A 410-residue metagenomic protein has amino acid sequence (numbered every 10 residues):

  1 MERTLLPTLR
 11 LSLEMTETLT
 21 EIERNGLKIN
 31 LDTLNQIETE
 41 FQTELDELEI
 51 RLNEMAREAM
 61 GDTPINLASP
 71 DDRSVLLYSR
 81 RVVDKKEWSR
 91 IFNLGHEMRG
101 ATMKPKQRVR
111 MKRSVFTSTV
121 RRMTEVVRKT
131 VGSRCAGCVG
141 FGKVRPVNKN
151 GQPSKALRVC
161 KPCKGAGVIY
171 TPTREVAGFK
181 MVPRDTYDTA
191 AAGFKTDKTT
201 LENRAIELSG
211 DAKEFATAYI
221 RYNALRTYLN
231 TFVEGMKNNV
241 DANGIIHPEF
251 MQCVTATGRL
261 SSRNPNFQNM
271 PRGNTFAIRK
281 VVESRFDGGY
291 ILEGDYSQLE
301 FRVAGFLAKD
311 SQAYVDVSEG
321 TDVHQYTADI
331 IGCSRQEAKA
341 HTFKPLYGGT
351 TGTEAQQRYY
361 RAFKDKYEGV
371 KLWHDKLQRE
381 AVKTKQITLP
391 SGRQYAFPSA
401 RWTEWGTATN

Functional and structural regions predicted by a protein language model:
M1-G273, F286-Y290, Q357, R361 (+2 more regions): Conserved "right-hand" nucleotidyltransferase catalytic core of DNA-directed polymerases
E2-S12, S297, I330-A338: Structural motif
T16-T20, R302, Y326, A340-L346: Contiguous, well-ordered alpha-helical segments that form the cores/surfaces of helical PPI scaffolds
I22-E23, E337-A362: A structured phosphate/pyrophosphate-recognition subdomain
R81-K85, S311, L346-T350: Short alpha-helix boundary/capping elements
T117, V127, L307-A308, C333-G348: Amphipathic, charged-and-aliphatic alpha-helical interface segments that function as noncatalytic docking
P248-Q336: Function-dense linear segments that define catalytic or interfacial modules in macromolecule-processing proteins
T327-C333, Q386-N410: Generic long, charged, amphipathic alpha-helical segments
